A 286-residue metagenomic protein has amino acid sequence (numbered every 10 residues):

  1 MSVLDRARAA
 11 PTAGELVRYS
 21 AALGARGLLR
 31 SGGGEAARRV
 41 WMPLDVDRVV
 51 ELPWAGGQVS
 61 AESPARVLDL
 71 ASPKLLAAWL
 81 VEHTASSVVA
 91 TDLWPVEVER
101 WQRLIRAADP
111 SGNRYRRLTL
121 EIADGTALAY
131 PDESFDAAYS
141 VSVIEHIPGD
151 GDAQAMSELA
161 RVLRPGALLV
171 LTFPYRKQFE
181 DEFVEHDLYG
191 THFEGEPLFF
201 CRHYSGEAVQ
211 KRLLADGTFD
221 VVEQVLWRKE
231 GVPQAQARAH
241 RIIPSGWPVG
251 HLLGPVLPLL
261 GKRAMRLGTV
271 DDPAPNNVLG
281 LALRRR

Functional and structural regions predicted by a protein language model:
S2-E62: Class I SAM-dependent methyltransferase Rossmann-like catalytic core, especially the SAM/SAH-binding loop
L52, L75-L80, E97-R100, H146-P148 (+2 more regions): Short catalytic/ligand-binding loop motif for oxyanion handling, primarily in non-cytosolic enzymes, centered on
R66-A127: Class I SAM-dependent methyltransferase SAM/SAH-binding core
A123-A138: A short acidic, Gly/Pro-enriched loop at the edge of an enzyme's catalytic core that lines a small-molecule cofactor
D136-D150: A short SAM/SAH-binding and catalytic strip from SAM-dependent methyltransferases
I147-P148, L163-P165: Helix-to-beta-strand junctions that scaffold the AdoMet/dcAdoMet cofactor pocket in Class I SAM-dependent enzymes
D150-L159, L168-R284: S-adenosyl-L-methionine-dependent methyltransferase catalytic module, highlighting the catalytic core
